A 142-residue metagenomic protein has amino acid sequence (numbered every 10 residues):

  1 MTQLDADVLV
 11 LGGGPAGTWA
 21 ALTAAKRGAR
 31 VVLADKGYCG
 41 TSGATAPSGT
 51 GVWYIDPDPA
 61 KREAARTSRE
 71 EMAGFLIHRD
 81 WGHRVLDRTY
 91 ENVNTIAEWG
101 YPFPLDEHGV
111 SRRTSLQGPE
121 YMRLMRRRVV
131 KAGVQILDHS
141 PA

Functional and structural regions predicted by a protein language model:
T2-A6: Core beta-strand elements of the Rossmann-like FAD/NAD(P) dinucleotide-binding domain in flavoenzyme oxidoreductases
V8-L33: N-terminal Rossmann-like FAD-binding beta1-loop-alpha1 element of flavoenzymes
K36-A142: Conserved N-terminal/central alpha/beta ligand/cofactor-binding core
